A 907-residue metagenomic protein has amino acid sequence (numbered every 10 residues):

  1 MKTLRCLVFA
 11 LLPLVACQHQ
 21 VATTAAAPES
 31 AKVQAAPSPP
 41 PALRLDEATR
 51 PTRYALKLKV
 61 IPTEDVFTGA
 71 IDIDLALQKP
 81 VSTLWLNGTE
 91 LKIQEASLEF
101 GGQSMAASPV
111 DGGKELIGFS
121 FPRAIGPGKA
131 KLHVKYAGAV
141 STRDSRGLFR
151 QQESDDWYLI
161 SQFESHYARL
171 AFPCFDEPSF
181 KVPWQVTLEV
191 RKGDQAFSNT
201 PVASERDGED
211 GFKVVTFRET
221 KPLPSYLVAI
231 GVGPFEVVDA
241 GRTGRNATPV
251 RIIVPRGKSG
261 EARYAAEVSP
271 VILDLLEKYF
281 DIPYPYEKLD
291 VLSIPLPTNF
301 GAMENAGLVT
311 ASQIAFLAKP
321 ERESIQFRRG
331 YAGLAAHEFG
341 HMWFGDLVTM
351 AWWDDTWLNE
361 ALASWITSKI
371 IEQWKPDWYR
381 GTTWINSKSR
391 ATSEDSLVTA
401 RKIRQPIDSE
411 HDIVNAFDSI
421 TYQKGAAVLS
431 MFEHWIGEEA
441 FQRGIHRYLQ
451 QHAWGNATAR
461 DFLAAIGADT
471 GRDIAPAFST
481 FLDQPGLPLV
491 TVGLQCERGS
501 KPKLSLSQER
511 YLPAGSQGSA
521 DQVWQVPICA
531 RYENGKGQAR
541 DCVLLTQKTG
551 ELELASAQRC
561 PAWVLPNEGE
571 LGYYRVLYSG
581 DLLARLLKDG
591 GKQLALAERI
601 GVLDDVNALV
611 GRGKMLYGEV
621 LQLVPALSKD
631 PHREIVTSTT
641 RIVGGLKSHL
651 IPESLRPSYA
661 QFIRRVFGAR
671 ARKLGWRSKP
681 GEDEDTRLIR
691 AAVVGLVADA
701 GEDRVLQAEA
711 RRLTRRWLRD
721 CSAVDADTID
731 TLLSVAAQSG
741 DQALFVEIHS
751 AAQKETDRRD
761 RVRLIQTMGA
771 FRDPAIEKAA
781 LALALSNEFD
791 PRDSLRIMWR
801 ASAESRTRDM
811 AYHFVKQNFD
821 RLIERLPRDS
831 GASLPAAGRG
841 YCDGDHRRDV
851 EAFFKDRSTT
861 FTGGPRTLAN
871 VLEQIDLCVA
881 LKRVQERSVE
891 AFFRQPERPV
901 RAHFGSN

Functional and structural regions predicted by a protein language model:
C6-A16: Bacterial N-terminal signal peptides
C17-T68, S154-Y158, P178, A475: N-terminal, polar/Ser/Thr-rich
Q20-V33, I93, G113, F217 (+6 more regions): Hydrophobic alpha-helical and helix-loop surface patches within well-folded domains that function as non-catalytic
D72-K92, Q185-R191, R460, S507-C529: Surface-exposed beta-strand/loop patches in extracellular or lumenal glycoproteins
D74, H133-D239, E261-Y264, F481 (+3 more regions): Extended, low-hydrophobicity, Ser/Thr/Pro/Gly-biased non-transmembrane segments
L84, E90-E153, E209-G211, T549-R559: A surface-exposed beta-strand-loop module
Q94-E99, I474-A475, P485-N567: Beta-strand-rich binding/interaction modules
K388-S389, G518-A520, E533, Q538-C542 (+1 more regions): Long, ordered, helix-rich scaffold segments
